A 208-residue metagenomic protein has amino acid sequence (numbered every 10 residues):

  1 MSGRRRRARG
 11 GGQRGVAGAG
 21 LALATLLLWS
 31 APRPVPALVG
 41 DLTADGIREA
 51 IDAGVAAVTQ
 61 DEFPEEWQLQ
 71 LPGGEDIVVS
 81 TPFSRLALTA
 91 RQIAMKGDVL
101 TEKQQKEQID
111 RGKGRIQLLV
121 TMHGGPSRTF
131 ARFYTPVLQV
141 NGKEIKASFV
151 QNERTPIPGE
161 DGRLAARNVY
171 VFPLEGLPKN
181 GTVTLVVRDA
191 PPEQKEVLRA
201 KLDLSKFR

Functional and structural regions predicted by a protein language model:
M1-Q13: N-terminal secretory signal peptides that target proteins for export/translocation
G3, A31, R199-K201: Compositionally biased regions
G10-G20, P34, V120: Recognition helices and adjacent regulatory flanks at domain boundaries
G18-W29: Bacterial N-terminal signal peptides
V35-R208: Conserved functional micro-motifs across diverse proteins
